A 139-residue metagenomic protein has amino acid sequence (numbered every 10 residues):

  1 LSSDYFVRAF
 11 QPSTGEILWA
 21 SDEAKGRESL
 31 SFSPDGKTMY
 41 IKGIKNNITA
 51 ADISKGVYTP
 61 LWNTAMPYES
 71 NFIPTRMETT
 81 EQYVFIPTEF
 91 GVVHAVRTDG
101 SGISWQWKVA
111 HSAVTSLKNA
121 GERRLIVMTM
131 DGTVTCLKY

Functional and structural regions predicted by a protein language model:
L1-Y139: Secretory-pathway ectodomains
